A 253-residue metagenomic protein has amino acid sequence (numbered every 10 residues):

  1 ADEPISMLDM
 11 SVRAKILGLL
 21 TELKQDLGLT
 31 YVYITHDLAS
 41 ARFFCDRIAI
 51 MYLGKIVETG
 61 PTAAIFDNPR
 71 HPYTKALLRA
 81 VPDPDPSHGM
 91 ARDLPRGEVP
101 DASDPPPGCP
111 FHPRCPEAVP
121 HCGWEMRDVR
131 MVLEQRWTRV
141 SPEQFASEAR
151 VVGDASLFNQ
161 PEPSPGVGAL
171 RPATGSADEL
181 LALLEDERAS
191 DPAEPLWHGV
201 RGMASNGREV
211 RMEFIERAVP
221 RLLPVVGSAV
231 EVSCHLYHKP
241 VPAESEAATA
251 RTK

Functional and structural regions predicted by a protein language model:
E3-P4, L8-M90: P-loop NTP-binding/switch modules centered on Walker-like glycine-rich loops
P61-S233, Y237-R251: Charged, flexible cofactor/metal-binding loops and thiol motifs
